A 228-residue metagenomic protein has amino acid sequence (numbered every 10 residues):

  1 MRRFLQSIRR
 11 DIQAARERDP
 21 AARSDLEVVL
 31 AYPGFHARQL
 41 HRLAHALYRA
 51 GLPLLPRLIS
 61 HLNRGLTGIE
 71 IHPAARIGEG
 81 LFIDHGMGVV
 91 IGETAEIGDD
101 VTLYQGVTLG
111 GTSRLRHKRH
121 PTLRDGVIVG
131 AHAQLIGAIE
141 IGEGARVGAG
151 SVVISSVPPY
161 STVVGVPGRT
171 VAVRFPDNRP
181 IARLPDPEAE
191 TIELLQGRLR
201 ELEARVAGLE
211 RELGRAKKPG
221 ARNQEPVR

Functional and structural regions predicted by a protein language model:
M1-R64, N178-R228: Terminal amphipathic alpha-helical/low-complexity segments used for targeting or macromolecular assembly
R64-V171: Structural signal for interior beta-strand "rungs" in well-ordered beta-sheet cores of soluble enzyme domains
R174-F175: Short, well-ordered secondary-structure micro-motifs
